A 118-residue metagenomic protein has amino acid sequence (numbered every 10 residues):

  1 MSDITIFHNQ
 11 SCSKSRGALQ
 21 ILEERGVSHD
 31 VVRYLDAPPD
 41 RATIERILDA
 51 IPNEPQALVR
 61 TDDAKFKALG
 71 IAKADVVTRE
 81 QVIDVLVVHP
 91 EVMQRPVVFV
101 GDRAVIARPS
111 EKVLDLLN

Functional and structural regions predicted by a protein language model:
M1-R25, H29-A37: Local sequence-structure signature of Cys/Sec-based thiol-disulfide redox active-site neighborhoods
D36-N118: Thiol/selenol-based redox catalytic cores and closely related redox-interacting motifs
